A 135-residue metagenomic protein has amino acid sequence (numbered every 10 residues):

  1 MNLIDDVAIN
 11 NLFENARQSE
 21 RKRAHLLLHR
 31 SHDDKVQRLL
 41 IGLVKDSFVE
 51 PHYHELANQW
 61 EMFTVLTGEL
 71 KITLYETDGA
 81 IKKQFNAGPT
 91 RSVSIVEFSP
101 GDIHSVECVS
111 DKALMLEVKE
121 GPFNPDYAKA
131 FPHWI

Functional and structural regions predicted by a protein language model:
M1-Q37, Q84-P89: A short, N-terminal "cap"/entry segment at the start of jelly-roll beta-barrel domains of the cupin/DSBH fold
L3, A80, S105-I135: Double-stranded beta-helix
L40-G42, M62, I95-E97: Conserved hydrophobic/aromatic beta-strand scaffold that supports enzyme active sites
L40-Q59: Conserved short histidine dyad/triad with adjacent acidic residue
P51, I72-T73, V96-F98, H104-V109 (+1 more regions): Short beta-strand His + acidic residue motifs that chelate non-heme Fe in jelly-roll/DSBH and cupin folds
N58-D78: Glycine- and acidic-residue-biased ligand/ion/polar-headgroup-sensing regions
E76-G101: Short acidic-glycine-tyrosine-enriched beta hairpin
